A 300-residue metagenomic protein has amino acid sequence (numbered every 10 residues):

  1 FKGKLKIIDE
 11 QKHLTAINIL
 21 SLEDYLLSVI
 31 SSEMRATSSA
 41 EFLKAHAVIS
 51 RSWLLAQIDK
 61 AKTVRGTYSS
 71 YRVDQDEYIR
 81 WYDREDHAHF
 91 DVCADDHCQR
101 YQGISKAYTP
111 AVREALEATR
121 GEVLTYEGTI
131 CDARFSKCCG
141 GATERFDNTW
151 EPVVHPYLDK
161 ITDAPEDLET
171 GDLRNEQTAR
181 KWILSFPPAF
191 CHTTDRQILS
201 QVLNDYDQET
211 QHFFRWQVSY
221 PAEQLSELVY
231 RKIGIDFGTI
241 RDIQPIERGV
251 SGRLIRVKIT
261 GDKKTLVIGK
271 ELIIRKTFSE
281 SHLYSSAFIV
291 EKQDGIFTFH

Functional and structural regions predicted by a protein language model:
F1-H300: Conserved, single-site charged/polar hotspot
